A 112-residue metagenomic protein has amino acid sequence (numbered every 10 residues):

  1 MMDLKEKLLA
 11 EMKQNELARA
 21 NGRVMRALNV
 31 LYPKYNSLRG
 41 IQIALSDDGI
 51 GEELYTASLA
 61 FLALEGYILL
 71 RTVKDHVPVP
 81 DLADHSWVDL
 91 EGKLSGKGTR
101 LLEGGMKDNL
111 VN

Functional and structural regions predicted by a protein language model:
M1-L4, L110-N112: Short, cationic, amphipathic peptide segments
M2-D48: Short amphipathic alpha-helical interface segments
L28-Y32, L62, L102-G105: Generic structural signal for hydrophobic core residues of well-folded globular domains
N36-S37, R71-V73, L110-V111: Short, solvent-exposed secondary-structure capping/transition elements
G49-E65, L69-T72, D89: Short amphipathic alpha-helical interaction segments
T72-P80: Mid-chain, well-packed structural core segment of small domains
V79-N112: Short, amphipathic alpha-helical interaction segments positioned at domain boundaries
